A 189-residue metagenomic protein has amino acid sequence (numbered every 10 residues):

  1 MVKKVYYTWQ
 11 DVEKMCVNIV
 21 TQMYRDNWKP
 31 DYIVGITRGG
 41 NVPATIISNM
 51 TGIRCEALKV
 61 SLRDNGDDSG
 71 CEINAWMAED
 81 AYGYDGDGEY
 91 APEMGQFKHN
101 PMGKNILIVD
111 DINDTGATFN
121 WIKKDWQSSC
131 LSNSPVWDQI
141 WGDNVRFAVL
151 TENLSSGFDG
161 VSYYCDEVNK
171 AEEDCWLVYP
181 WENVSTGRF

Functional and structural regions predicted by a protein language model:
M1-K29, A78-D80: Active-site-facing substrate-recognition patch
K3, D26, K124-F189: PRPP-dependent phosphoribosyltransferase catalytic core
W28-T37: Short glycine-rich phosphate-binding loop at a beta-alpha junction
K29-P30, M102-N105, G142-N144: A general structural motif
Y32, E56, L107, R146-A148: A structural signal for isolated positions on well-ordered beta-strands in alpha/beta enzyme cores
T45-I46, W121: Active-site signature of alpha/beta-hydrolase-fold catalytic machinery across serine- and Asp/Cys-nucleophile hydrolases
I53-L107, N113-K124: Short, glycine/charge-rich flexible loops or terminal/linker lids adjacent to PRPP-binding catalytic cores
